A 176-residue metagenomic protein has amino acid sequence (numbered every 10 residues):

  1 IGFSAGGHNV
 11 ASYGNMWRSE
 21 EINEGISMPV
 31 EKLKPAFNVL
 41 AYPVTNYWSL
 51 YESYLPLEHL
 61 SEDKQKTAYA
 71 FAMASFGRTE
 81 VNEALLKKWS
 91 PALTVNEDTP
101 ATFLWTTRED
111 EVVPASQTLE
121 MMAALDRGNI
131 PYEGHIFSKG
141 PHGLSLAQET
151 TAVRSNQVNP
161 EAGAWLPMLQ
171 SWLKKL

Functional and structural regions predicted by a protein language model:
I1, Y13-M16, A41, A101 (+3 more regions): Structured segments of extracytoplasmic/periplasmic soluble domains in secreted or envelope-associated proteins
I1-P56: Primarily recognizes the serine-hydrolase "nucleophile elbow" in alpha/beta-hydrolase and SGNH/GDSL folds
S4, V44, E109-D110, P141: Catalytic metal-binding/acid-base residues of hydrolase active sites
N15, S19, S49-T94: Mobile cap/lid helix-loop segments that gate and shape the active-site cleft of serine hydrolases
P29-K32, L93-N96, L169: Surface-exposed acidic, glycine-flexible loop patches that form ligand/cofactor-binding and adhesion interfaces
P91-T99, S116: Conserved serine/cysteine hydrolase catalytic core
D98, F103-T106, D110: Short beta-strand/loop motif that positions the catalytic acidic residue of the alpha/beta-hydrolase fold
W105, V112, S116-L176: C-terminal catalytic histidine-bearing segment of alpha/beta-hydrolase fold enzymes
